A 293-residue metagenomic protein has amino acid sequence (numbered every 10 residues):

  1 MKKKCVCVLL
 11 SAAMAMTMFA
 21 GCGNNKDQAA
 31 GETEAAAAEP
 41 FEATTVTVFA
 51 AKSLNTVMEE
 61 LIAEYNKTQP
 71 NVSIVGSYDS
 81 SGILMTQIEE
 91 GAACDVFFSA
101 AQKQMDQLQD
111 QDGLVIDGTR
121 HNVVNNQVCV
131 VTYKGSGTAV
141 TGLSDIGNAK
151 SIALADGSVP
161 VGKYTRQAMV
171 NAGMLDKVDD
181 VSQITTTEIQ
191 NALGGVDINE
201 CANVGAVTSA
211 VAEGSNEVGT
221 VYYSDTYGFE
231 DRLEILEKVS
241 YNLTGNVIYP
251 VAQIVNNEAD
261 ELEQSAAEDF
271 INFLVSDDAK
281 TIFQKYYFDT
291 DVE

Functional and structural regions predicted by a protein language model:
M1-V8: Positively charged n-region of N-terminal signal peptides that target proteins for export
S11-A13: Repetitive helical segments and hydrophobic/amphipathic motifs
T17-G21: C-terminal motif of bacterial Sec signal peptides marking the signal peptidase cleavage site
G23-A63, K67, G82, Q102 (+3 more regions): Exported/periplasmic ABC-transporter solute-binding proteins
Q69-G76: A generic structural motif
N71, A93-C94, N216: Short, high-confidence coil segments that cap the C-terminus of an alpha-helix and link into the following beta-strand
G76-T86, A93-Q109: Ligand-binding clamshell of periplasmic/extracellular solute-binding protein-like
D112-H121: Central helical "cap/lid" subdomain
